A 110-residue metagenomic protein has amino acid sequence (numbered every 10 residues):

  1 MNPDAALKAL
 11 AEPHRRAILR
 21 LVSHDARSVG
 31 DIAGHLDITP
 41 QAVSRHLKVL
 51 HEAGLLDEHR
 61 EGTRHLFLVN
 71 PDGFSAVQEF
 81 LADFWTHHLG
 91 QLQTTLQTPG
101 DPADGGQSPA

Functional and structural regions predicted by a protein language model:
M1-A11: Extreme N-terminal segment that seeds HTH/winged-HTH DNA-binding domains in transcriptional regulators
M1-N2, L21-D31, H35, P40 (+3 more regions): C-terminal regulatory/oligomerization modules of transcriptional regulators
A9-H14, P71: Short helix-coil-helix linker/hinge
E12, E58-R60: Conserved strand-loop elements at the edges of beta-sheets that form or border functional pockets
R16-I18: Pre-recognition alpha-helix immediately N-terminal to the DNA-recognition helix within helix-turn-helix or winged-helix
H46: Residues in the recognition helix of alpha-helical DNA-binding motifs
R60-L66: Short, Lys/Arg-rich nucleic-acid/phosphate-binding segment
